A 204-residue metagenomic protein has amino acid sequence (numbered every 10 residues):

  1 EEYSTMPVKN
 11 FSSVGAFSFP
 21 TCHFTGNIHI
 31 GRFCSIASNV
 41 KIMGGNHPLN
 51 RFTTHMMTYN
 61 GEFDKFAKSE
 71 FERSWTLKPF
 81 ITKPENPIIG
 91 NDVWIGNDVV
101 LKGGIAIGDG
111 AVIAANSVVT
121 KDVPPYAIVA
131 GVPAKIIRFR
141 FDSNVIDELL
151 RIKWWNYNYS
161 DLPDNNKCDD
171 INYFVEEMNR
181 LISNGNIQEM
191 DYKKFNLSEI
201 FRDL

Functional and structural regions predicted by a protein language model:
E1, G108, R202-L204: Non-catalytic N-terminal targeting/anchoring module and adjacent flexible stem/linker that precedes the structured
Y3-I105: Flexible, glycine/small-residue-enriched loop-and-beta-strand segment within the central core of proteins
N46, V123, F139-R140: Conserved catalytic-core motifs of eukaryotic protein kinase domains, centered on the activation segment
M57-L101, P133-L204: C-terminal segments of enzyme domains that contribute to small-molecule binding surfaces
W94, G108, V112-A114, V118: A generic "structured core" feature
I95, K121, A130: HATPase_c (GHKL) ATP-binding subdomain of two-component histidine kinases
G108-D109, P124-Y126: Conserved catalytic segment of ABC-fold P-loop ATPases
P125, A130-P133: Acidic, glycine-centered active-site loop in nucleotide-sugar glycosyltransferases
